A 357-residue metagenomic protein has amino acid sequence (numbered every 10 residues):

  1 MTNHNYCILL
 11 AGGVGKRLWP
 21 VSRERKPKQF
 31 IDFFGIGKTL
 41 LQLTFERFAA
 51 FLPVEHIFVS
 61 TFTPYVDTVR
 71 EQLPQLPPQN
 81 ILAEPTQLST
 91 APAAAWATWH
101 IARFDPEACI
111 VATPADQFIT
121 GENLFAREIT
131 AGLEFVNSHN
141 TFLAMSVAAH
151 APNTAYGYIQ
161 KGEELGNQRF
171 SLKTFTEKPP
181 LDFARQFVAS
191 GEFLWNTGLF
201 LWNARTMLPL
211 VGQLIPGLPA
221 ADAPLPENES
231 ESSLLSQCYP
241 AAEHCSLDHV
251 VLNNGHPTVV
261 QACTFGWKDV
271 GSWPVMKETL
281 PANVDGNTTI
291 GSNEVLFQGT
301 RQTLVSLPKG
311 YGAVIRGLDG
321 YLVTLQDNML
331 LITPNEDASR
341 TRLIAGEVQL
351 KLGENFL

Functional and structural regions predicted by a protein language model:
M1-L9, R17-E24, G35-P114, T120-A126 (+3 more regions): Conserved N-terminal catalytic core of the sugar/cofactor nucleotidyltransferase
N3-H4, R205-L357: Left-handed beta-helix
L41, A97, D116, I159 (+3 more regions): Residue-level signal for inorganic ion chemistry
Q87-P92, A151-N153, L181-F183, W267-D269: A short acidic, often aromatic-flanked loop/helix-cap motif at beta-alpha or helix-coil junctions that lines enzyme
I110, E192, L199-F200, K268 (+1 more regions): A residue-level structural signature of the nucleotidyltransferase/glycosyltransferase Rossmann-like core
E122-Y239, V259, G310, P334-N335: Conserved core of the sugar-phosphate nucleotidyltransferase
